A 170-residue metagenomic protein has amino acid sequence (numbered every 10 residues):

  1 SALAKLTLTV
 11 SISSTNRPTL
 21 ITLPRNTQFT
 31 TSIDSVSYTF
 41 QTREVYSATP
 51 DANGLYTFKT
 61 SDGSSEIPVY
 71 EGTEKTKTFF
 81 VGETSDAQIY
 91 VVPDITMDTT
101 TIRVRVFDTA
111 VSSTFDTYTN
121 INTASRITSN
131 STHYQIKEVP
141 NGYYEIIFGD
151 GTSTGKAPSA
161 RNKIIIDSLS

Functional and structural regions predicted by a protein language model:
S1-S170: Signature of Asx- and small-polar-rich beta-strand/turn repeats characteristic of beta-solenoid architectures
